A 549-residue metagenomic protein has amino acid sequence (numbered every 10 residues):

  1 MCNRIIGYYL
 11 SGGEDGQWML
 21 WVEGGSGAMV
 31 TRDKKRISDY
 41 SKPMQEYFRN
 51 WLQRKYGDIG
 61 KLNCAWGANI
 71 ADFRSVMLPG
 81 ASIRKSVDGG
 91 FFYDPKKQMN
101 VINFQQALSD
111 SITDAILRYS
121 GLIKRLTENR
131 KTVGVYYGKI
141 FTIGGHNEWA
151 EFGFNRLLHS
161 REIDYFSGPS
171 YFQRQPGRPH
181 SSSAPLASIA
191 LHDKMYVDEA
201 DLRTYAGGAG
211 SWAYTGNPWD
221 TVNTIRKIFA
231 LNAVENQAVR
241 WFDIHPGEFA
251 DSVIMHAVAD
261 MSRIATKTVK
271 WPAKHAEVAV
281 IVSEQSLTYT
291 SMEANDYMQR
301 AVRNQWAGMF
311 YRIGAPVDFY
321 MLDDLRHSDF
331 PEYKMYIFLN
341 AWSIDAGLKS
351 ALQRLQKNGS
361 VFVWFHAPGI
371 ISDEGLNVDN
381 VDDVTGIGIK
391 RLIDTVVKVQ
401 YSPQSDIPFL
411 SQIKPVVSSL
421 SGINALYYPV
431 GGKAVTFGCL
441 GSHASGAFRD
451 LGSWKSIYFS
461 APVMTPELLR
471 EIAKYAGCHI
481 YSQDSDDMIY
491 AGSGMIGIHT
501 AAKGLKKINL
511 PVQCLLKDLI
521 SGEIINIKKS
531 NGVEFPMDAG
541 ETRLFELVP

Functional and structural regions predicted by a protein language model:
M1-H159, I163, Y171, P179 (+1 more regions): Polysaccharide-binding and catalytic clefts of secreted carbohydrate-active enzymes
C2-Y8, E128-V133, I163-D164, H192-Y196 (+5 more regions): Loop/turn elements at helix/coil->beta-strand transitions in domains of secreted/extracellular proteins
Y9-D15, Y137-F141, D201, H245 (+2 more regions): Short, solvent-exposed turn/loop segments enriched in Gly/Ser/Thr/Pro and often Arg
W18-M19, P176-R178, A206-G208, F249-D251 (+2 more regions): Extracytoplasmic/secreted cell-surface and envelope-processing proteins
P95-Q98, L126-N129, G134-G308, R391-Y427 (+3 more regions): Hydrophobic targeting/anchoring helices
I112, I116, T221, I225 (+1 more regions): Aromatic/hydrophobic pocket-lining residues that form the small-molecule binding cavity in soluble enzyme cores
F154-L157, M309-D329: A short, well-structured beta->alpha microelement
T221-V222, L339-P549: A conserved amphipathic helix/loop scaffold that creates a polar/acidic microenvironment used either to coordinate
